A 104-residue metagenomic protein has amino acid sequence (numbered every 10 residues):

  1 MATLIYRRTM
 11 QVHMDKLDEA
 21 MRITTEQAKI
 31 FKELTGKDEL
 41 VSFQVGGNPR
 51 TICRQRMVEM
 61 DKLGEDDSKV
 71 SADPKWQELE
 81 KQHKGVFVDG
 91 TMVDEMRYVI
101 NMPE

Functional and structural regions predicted by a protein language model:
M1-A2, G46, E59: Short hydrophobic/aromatic segments of transmembrane alpha-helices and their interfaces
T3-Q11, C53: Active-site-flanking beta-strand signature of metal-NTP-handling nucleotidyl enzymes and homologous cyclase-like
Q11-R22: Short, surface-exposed ligand-recognition loops at beta-strand->loop->(often short) alpha-helix junctions that present
V12-M14, V58-K62, I100-M102: Non-catalytic surface loops within mature trypsin-like serine protease
T25-V41, M57-D94: An amphipathic, aromatic/His-enriched active-site/gating alpha helix that lines ligand/cofactor pockets
V41-S42, I52: N-terminal secretory/targeting leader peptides
G47-T51: Short acidic/glycine-enriched loop/turn segments that link adjacent beta-strands
M92-E104: Short, low-order "capping/linker" segments at domain edges
